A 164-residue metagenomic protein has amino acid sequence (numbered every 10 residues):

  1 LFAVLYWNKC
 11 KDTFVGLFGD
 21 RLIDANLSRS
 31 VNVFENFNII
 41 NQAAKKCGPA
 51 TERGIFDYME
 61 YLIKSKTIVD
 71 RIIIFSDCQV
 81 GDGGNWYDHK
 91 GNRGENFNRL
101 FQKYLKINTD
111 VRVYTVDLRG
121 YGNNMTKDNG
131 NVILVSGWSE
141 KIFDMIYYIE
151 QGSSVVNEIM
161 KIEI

Functional and structural regions predicted by a protein language model:
L1-I164: Acidic, glycine-rich A-domain
